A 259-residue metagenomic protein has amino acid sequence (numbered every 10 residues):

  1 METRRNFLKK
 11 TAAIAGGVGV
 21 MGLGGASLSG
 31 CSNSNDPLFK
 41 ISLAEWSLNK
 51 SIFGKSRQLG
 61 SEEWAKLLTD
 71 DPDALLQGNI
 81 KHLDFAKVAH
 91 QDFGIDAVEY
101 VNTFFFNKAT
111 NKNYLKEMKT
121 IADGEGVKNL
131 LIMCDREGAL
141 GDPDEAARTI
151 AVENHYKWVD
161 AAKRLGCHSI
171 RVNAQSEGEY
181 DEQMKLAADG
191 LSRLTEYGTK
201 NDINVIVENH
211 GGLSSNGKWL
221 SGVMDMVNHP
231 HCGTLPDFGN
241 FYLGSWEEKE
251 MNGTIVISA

Functional and structural regions predicted by a protein language model:
E2-R164, E182-K185, S192, T199 (+4 more regions): N-terminal pre-domain/capping segments
A15, N209, D237: Short glycine/serine/threonine-biased micro-segments
G25, L59-G60, G222-M224, M251-G253: Glycine-rich, phosphate-binding/catalytic loops in enzymes
A162-E182, N201, I206-S214: Active-site groove signature of glycoside hydrolases
G198-H231, L243-W246: Basic- and aromatic-lined ligand-binding clefts that recognize polyanionic substrates
N240: Positively charged, amphipathic and often flexible ligand-engagement surfaces
E247-G253, I257: Noncatalytic carbohydrate-binding groove/subsite architecture in carbohydrate-active enzymes
